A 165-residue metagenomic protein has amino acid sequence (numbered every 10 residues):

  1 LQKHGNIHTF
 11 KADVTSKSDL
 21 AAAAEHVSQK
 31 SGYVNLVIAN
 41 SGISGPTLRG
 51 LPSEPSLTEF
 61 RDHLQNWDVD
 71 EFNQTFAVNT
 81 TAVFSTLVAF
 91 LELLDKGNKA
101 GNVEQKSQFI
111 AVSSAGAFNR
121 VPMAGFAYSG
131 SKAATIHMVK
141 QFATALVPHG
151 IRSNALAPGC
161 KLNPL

Functional and structural regions predicted by a protein language model:
K3-H8, E25-A39, S44-L48, D68 (+2 more regions): A glycine-rich helix->loop->beta "capping" turn within Rossmann-like NAD(P)(H)-dependent oxidoreductase domains
K11, A77: Conserved residues in the N-terminal Rossmann fold of short-chain dehydrogenase/reductase
A12-A23: The beta1-alpha1 cofactor-binding region of Rossmann-like NAD(H)/NADP(H)-dependent oxidoreductases
A21, E25-S28, F84, V88 (+2 more regions): Amphipathic, non-transmembrane alpha-helical secondary structure
I43-F76, V88, E92-P148, C160-L162: Catalytic loop of short-chain dehydrogenase/reductase
N154, P158-P164: Proline-glycine-enriched beta-turn/loop adjacent to the NAD(P) cofactor-binding site in Rossmann-like oxidoreductases
